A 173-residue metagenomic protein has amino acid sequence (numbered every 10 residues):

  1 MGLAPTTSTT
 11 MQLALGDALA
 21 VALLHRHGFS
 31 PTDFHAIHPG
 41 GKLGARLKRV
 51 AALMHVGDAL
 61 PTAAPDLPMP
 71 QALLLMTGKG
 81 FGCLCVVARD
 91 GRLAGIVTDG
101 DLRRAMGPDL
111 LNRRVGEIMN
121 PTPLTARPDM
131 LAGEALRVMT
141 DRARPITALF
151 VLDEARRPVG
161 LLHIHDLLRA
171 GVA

Functional and structural regions predicted by a protein language model:
M1-F29: Short alpha-helices
G2, D101-V115, L167-A173: A short, polar/charged loop-to-alpha-helix boundary motif
S8-Q12, G16, L43-R46, P65-M69 (+2 more regions): Generic structural signal for well-ordered, non-membrane alpha-helical segments in soluble metabolic enzymes
A20-F29, P39, G78, D141-P145: Generic secondary-structure signature for well-ordered alpha-helical cores
H25-H55: Internal, active-site/partner-interface "lid" segment
L47-L60, L111-L124: Bateman (tandem CBS) regulatory domains
L53, M76-K79, L84-G100, I118 (+2 more regions): A glycine-centered beta-loop-beta connector
T62-G80, M106, T125-D153, D166-A173: The conserved cystathionine-beta-synthase
